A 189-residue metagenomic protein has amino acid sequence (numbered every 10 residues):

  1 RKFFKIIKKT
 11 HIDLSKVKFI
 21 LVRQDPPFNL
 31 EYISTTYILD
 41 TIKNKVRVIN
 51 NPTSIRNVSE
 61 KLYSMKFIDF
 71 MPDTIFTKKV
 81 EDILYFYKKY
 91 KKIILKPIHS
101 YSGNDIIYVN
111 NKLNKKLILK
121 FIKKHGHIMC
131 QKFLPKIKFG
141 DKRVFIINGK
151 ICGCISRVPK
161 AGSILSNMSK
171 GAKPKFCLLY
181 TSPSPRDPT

Functional and structural regions predicted by a protein language model:
R1, G149-K150, T189: Internal hydrophobic scaffold segments of catalytic domains
R1-K18, Q24, N29, T35-G140: Active-site nucleotide/adenylate-binding loops and adjacent lid/helix of ATP-dependent enzymes
N104, F121-K170, S182: Phosphate-binding core of ATP-grasp and ATP-grasp-like enzymes
Y180-T189: Single conserved hydrophobic/aromatic residue that forms the stacking wall/gate of nucleotide- or nucleobase-binding
